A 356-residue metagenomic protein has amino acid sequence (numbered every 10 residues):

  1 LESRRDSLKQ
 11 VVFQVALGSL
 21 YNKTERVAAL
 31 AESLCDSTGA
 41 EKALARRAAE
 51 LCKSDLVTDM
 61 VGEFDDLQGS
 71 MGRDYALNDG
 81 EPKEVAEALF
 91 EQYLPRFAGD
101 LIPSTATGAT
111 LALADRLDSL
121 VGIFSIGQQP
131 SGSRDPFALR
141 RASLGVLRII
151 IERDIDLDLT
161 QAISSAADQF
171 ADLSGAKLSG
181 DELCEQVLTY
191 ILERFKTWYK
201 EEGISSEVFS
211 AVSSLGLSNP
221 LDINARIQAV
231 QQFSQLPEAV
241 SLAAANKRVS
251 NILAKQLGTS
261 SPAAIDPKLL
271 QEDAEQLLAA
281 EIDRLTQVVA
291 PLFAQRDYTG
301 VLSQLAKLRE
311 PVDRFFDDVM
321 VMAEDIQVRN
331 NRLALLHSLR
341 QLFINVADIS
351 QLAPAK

Functional and structural regions predicted by a protein language model:
L1-K356: Amphipathic alpha-helical "coupling" segments that flank catalytic cores
